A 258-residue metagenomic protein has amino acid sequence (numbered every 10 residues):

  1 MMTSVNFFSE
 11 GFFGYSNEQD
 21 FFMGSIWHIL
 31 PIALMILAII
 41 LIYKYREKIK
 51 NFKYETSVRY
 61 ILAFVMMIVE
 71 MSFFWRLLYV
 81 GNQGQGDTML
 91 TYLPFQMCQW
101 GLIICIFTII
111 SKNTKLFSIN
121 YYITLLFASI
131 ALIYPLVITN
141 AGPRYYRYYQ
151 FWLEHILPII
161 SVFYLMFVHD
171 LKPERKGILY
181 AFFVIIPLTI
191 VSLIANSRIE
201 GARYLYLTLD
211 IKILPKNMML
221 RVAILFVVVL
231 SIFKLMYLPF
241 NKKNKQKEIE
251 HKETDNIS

Functional and structural regions predicted by a protein language model:
M1-Y54: N-terminal topogenic module of multi-pass integral membrane proteins
Y15-A33, K176-F183, P187, S197-Y237: Membrane-interface transmembrane-helix boundary segments in multi-pass integral membrane proteins
A38-K44, I104-C105, L157-K176: Alpha-helical transmembrane segments in multipass membrane proteins, preferentially the mid-helix core
Y45-R59, I110-S118, F167-L179: Membrane-interface helix-boundary motifs at transmembrane edges
R46, F73-Q83, I133-G142: Juxtamembrane "helix-exit" motif on the non-cytosolic side of transmembrane helices
F52-I109: A glycine-rich, hydrophobic loop/mini-helix early in the fold
M66-W75, T124-L136, I185-I194: Aromatic-anchored segments of alpha-helical transmembrane domains
I104, T108-M166: Membrane-proximal helix-loop-helix units in multi-pass membrane proteins
